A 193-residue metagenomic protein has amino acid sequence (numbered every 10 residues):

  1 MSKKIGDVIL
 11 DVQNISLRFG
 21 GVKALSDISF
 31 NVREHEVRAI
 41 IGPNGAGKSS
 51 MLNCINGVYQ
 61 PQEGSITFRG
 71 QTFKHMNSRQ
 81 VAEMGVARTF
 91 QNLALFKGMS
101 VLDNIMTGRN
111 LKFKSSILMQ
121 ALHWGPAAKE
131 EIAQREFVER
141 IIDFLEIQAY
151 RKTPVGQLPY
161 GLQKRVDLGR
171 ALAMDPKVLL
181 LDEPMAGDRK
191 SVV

Functional and structural regions predicted by a protein language model:
L10-V12, L25: Conserved structural motif at the start of ABC-family nucleotide-binding domains
I41-P43: The feature captures the beta-strand-to-loop junction immediately N-terminal to the Walker
N56: Helix-to-loop junction immediately C-terminal to a conserved catalytic motif
G64-F73, E83-M84: Conserved ABC transporter NBD signature motif
L118-P154: Conserved ABC ATPase "signature" region
D175: Conserved catalytic motifs of ABC-family nucleotide-binding domains
L179-E183: Catalytic Walker B motif of ABC-type/P-loop ATPase nucleotide-binding domains
